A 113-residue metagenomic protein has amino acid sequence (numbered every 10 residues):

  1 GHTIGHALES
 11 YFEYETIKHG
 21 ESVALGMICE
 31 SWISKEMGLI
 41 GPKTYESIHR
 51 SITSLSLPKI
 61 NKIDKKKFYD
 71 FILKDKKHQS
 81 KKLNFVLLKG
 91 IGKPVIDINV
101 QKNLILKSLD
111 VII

Functional and structural regions predicted by a protein language model:
G1-K66: Active-site segments that bind and position negatively charged phosphate/pyrophosphate groups
L39-I113: C-terminal charged capping/lid subdomain of soluble metabolic enzymes
